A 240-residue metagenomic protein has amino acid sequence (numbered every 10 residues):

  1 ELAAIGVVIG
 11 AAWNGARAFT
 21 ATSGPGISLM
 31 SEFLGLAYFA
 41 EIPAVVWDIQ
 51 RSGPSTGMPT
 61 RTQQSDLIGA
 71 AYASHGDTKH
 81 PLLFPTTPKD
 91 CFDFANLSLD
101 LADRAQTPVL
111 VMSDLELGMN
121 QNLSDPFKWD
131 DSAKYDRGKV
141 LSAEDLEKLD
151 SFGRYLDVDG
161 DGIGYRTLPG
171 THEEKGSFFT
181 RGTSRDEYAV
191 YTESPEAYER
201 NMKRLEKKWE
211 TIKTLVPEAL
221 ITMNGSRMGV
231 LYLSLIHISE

Functional and structural regions predicted by a protein language model:
E1-Y72, P81-A102, S239: Thiamine diphosphate
A4, V8, A12-L29, H75 (+2 more regions): A broadly tuned preference for mixed-charge, low-complexity surface segments
W13, Y72-K79, F179-E187: Short acidic (Asp/Glu) and glycine-rich catalytic loops that position anionic groups and cofactors
G24, V46-I49, Y72-G76, V109-M112 (+1 more regions): Short, surface-exposed, polar/charged, turn-prone segments marking secondary-structure boundaries
S52-S55, L67-I68, G76, I163 (+2 more regions): Sparse, context-dependent recognition of short Cys/His-centered cofactor- or disulfide-binding micro-motifs
K79-P81, M228: Short amphipathic alpha-helical segments
F94, L99-S239: Flexible, low-complexity linker and terminal segments
